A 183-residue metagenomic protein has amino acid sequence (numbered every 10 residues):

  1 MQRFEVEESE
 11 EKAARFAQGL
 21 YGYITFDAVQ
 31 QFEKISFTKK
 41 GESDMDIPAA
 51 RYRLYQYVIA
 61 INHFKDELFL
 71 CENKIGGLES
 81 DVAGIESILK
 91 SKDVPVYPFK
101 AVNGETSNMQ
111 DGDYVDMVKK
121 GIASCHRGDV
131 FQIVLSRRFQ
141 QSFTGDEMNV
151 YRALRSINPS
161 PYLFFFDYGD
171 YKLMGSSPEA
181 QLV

Functional and structural regions predicted by a protein language model:
M1-V183: Extended alpha-helical targeting/anchoring segments, especially N-terminal organellar/secretory targeting helices
